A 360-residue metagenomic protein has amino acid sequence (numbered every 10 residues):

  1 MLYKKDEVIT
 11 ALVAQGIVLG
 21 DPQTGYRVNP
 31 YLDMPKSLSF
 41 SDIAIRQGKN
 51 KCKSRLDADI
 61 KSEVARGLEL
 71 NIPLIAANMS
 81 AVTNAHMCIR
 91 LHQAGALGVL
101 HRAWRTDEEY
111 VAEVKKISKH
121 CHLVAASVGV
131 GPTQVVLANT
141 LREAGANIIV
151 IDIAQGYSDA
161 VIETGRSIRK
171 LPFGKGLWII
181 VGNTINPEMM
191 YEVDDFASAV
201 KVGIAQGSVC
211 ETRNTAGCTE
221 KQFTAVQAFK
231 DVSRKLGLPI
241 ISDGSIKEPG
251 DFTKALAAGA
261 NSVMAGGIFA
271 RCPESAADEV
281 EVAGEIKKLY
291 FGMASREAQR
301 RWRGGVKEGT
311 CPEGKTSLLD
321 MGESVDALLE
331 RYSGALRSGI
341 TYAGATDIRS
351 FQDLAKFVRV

Functional and structural regions predicted by a protein language model:
M1-K49, L56, G176, A216-S242 (+1 more regions): Alpha/beta catalytic cores of nucleotide-metabolism and tRNA/nucleoside-modifying enzymes
D21-Y31, T83-L97, R102-D243, K247-L289 (+1 more regions): Alpha/beta enzyme core
D33-S39, K53, G67-L70, K119: A generic structural signal for short, non-catalytic loop/turn and secondary-structure boundary residues
Q47-A85: Active-site-flanking structural segment that lines cofactor/substrate pockets
E69-N71, N147, S208, T212 (+3 more regions): Generic signal for short, ordered secondary-structure residues within or immediately flanking folded domains
I72-I75, A94-G98, G339: Short active-site oxyanion
